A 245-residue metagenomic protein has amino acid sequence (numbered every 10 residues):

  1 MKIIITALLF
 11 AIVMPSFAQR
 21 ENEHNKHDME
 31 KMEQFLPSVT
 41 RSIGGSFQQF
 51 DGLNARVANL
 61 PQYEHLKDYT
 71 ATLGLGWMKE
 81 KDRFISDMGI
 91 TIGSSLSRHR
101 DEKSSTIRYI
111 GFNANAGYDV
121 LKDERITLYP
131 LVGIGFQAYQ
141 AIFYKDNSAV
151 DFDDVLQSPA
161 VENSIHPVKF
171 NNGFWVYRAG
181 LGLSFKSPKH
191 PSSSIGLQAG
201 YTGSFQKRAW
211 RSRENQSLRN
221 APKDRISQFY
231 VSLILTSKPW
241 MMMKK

Functional and structural regions predicted by a protein language model:
Q19-D82, I234-K238, K245: Short glycine/proline- and aromatic-enriched beta-strand/turn motifs that initiate or cap beta-hairpins
P37, K67-L73, T106-F112, I126 (+3 more regions): Residues that define the transmembrane beta-barrel architecture of outer-membrane proteins
V39-G45, S86-M88, A114-A116, P130-V132 (+3 more regions): Membrane-embedded beta-strand positions of outer-membrane beta-barrel proteins
G45-D51, K81-R83, I90-L96, I134-Q140 (+3 more regions): Transmembrane beta-strands of outer-membrane beta-barrel pores
D51-N59, S97-S105, A141-A149, K207-Q216: Outer-membrane beta-barrel translocator domains and adjoining extracellular loop/strand segments of Gram-negative
L60-L66, D101-S105, D119, H166-N172 (+1 more regions): Outer-membrane beta-barrel domain signature
D82-A160, N171-Y177, S187-K189: Gram-negative (and chloroplast) outer-membrane scaffold detector with strong preference for beta-barrel transmembrane
F174, A179-K245: Predominantly the C-terminal beta-signal and adjacent terminal strand-loop region of outer-membrane beta-barrel
